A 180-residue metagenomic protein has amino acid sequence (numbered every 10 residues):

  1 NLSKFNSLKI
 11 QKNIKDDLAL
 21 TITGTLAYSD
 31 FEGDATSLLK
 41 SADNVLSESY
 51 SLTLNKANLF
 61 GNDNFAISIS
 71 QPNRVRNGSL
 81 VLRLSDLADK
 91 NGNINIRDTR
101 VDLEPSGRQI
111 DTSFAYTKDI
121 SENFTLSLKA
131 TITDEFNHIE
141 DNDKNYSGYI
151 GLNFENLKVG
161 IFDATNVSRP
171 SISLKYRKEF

Functional and structural regions predicted by a protein language model:
N1, A27-T36, D89-R97, F124 (+1 more regions): Flexible, solvent-exposed coil segments and beta strand-coil junctions, predominantly the extracellular/periplasmic
N1, F31-K40, G78-L84, N137-K144 (+1 more regions): Outer-membrane beta-barrel translocator domains and adjoining extracellular loop/strand segments of Gram-negative
L2-N6, A42-Y50, S106-T112, N142-G148 (+1 more regions): Residues that define the transmembrane beta-barrel architecture of outer-membrane proteins
N6-K12, L52-K56, I69, T112-K118 (+2 more regions): Residues on the lipid-exposed face of transmembrane beta-strands in outer-membrane beta-barrel proteins
K12, D16-I22, S29-D30, N58-F65 (+2 more regions): Repeated loop/turn-to-beta-strand initiation elements of outer-membrane beta-barrel proteins
T25-S29, S70-P72, K129-E135, G160-N166 (+1 more regions): Outer-membrane beta-barrel pore domains and translocons
L39-S41, S70-A115, I120, D134: Outer-membrane beta-barrel transmembrane domain signature
L54, N58, N64, F124 (+3 more regions): Outer-membrane beta-barrel "beta-signal"
